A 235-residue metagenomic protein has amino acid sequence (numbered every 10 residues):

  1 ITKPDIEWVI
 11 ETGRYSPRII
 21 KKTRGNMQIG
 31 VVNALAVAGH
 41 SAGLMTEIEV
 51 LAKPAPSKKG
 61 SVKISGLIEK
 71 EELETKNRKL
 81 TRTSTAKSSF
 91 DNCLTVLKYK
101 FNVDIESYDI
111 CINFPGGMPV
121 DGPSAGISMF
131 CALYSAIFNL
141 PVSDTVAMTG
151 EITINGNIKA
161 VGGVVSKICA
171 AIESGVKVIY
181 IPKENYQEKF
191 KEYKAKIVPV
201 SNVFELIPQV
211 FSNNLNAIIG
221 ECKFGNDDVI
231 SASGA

Functional and structural regions predicted by a protein language model:
I1, T12-R18, V37-S41: AAA+ ATPase "lid" subdomain C-terminal helix
T2-K3, R18-N33, L44-I48, A52-A235: Peripheral, non-AAA+ core regions of ATP-driven protein-machinery
I6: Conserved ATP-binding/catalytic motifs of P-loop helicase motor domains
V9-G13, V210: A general structural motif at alpha-helix termini
